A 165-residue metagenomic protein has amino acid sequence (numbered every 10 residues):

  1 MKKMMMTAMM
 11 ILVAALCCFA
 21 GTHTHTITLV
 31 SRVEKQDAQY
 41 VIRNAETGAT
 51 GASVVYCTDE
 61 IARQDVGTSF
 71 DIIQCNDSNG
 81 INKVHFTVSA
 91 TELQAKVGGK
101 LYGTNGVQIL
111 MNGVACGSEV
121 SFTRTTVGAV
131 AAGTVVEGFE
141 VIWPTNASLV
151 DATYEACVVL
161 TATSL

Functional and structural regions predicted by a protein language model:
M1-M4: Positively charged n-region of N-terminal signal peptides that target proteins for export
M6-T7, T68: Short amphipathic alpha-helical "recognition" segments used for binding
A8-A15: Bacterial N-terminal signal peptides
A20-L101, R124-L165: N-terminal small/polar-rich segments of proteins
K96-G117: A surface/secretory-pathway sequence property marking extracellular, secreted, or lumenal proteins enriched
A115-T126: Short, solvent-exposed S/T- and G/P-enriched segments that are highly enriched in secreted/extracellular and lumenal
